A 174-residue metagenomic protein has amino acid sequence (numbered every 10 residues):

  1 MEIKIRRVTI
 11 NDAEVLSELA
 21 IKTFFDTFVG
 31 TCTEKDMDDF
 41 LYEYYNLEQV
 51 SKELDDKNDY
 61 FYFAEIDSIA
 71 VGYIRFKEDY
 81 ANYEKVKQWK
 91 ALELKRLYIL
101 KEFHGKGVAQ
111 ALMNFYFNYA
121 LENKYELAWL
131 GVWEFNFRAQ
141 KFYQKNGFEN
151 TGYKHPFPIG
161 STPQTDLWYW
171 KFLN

Functional and structural regions predicted by a protein language model:
E2-K4: Extreme N-terminal starter segment of soluble prokaryotic enzymes
I10-A13, S17-D26, G30, D38-E102 (+4 more regions): Acetyl-CoA-dependent GNAT
K90-L92, E126-W129, W133-Q140, Q144-N146 (+1 more regions): C-terminal "cap" of GNAT-fold acetyltransferases
L100-E102, K106, E134-F135: Active-site acidic-Proline motif in GNAT/NAT acetyltransferases
G105-N118, K141-K145: Conserved acetyl-CoA-binding loop-helix of GNAT-fold acetyltransferases
K106, N123-E126: Short coil/turn segments at alpha/beta junctions that flank glycine-rich nucleotide-binding fingerprints
